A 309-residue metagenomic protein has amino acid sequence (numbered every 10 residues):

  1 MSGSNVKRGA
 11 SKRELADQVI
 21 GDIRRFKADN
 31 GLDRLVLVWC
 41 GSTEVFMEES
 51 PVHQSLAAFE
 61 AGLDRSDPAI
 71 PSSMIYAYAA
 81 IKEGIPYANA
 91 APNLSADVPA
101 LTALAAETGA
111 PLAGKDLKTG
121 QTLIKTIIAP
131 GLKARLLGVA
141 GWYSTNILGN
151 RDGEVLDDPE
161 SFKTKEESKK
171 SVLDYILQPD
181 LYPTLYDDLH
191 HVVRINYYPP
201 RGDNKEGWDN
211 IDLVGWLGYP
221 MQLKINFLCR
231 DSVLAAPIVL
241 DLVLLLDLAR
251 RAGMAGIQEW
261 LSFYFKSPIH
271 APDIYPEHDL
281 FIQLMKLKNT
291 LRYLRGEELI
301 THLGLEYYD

Functional and structural regions predicted by a protein language model:
M1-A91, A96-E107, Q121, T126-A129 (+2 more regions): Metallocofactor- and cofactor-centric catalytic cores in central/energy metabolism, strongly enriched
G84-I85, A110, L136-L137: Short glycine/serine/threonine/alanine-rich loop segments
N93-T108, I147-D158, Y175-T184, G202-G215 (+2 more regions): Short flexible/disordered coil segments
A113-K115, T119-L185: Conserved anion/nucleotide-ligand pocket segment
K170-S171, Y175-E259: Glycine-rich, aromatic-lined ligand/substrate-binding cores of catalytic and carbohydrate-binding domains
